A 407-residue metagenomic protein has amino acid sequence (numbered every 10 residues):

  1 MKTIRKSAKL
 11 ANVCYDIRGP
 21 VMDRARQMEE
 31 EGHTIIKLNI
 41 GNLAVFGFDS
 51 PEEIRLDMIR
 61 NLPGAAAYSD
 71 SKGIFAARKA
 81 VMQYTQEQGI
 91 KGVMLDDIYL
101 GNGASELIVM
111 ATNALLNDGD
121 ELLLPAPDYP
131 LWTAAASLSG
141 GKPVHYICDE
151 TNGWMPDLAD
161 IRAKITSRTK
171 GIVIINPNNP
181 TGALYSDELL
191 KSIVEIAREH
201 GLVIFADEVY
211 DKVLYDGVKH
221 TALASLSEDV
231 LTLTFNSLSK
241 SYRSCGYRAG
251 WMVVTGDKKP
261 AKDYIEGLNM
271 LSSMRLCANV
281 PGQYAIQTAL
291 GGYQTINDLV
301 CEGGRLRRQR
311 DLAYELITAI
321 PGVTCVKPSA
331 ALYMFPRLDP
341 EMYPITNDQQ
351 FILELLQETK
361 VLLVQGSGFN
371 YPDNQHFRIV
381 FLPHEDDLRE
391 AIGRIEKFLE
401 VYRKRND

Functional and structural regions predicted by a protein language model:
K2-G103, M110, C277, A289-G292 (+1 more regions): N-terminal small-domain helix-loop-helix segment of the aminotransferase-like
E31, S139, E199-H200, V230 (+3 more regions): Helix C-cap/helix->beta junction micro-motif
D97, A114-A136: Conserved PLP-anchoring active-site segment centered on the Schiff-base-forming lysine
S137-V144: A short helix-loop-beta submotif of the ANL/AMP-binding
V144, D149-K219: Active-site phosphate-binding strand-loop segment of PLP-dependent enzymes
A163, P344-T346, E354-L363, F369-D407: PLP-dependent enzyme catalytic core of the Aspartate aminotransferase-like
S225-G304, Y314-L316, F398-L399: Conserved core segment of the aminotransferase class I/II
Q287, G303-Y314, C325-D339, D373: Conserved glycine-rich beta-strand-loop-beta hairpin in the small C-terminal domain of fold type I
